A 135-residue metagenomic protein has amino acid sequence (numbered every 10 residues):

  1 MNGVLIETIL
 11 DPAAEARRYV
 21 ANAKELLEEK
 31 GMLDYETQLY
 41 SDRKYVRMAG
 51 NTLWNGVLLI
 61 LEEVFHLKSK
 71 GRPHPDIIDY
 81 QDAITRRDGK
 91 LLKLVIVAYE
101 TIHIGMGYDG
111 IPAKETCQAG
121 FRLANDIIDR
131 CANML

Functional and structural regions predicted by a protein language model:
M1-L135: Terminal alpha-helical segments
